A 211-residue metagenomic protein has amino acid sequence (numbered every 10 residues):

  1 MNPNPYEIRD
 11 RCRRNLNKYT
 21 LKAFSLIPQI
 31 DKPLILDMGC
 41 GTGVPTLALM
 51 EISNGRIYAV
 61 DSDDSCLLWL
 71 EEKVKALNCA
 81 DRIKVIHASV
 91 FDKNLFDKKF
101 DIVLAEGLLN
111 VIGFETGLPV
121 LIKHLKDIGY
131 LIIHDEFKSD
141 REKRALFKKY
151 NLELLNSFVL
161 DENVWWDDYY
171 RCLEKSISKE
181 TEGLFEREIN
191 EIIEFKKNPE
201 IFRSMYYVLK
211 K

Functional and structural regions predicted by a protein language model:
N2-L16: Class I SAM-dependent methyltransferase Rossmann-like catalytic core, especially the SAM/SAH-binding loop
R13-D31: Conserved alpha-helix/loop element of class I SAM-dependent methyltransferases that forms part of the SAM/SAH-binding
K32-G41: Conserved class I S-adenosyl-L-methionine
T42-D92: Class I SAM-dependent methyltransferase SAM/SAH-binding core
N94-V103: A short acidic, Gly/Pro-enriched loop at the edge of an enzyme's catalytic core that lines a small-molecule cofactor
I102-E115: A short SAM/SAH-binding and catalytic strip from SAM-dependent methyltransferases
T116-Y130: A short glycine-rich, Lys/Arg-flanked "PGG" loop and its adjoining helix->strand segment in the class I
L160-K211: Conserved Class I S-adenosyl-L-methionine
